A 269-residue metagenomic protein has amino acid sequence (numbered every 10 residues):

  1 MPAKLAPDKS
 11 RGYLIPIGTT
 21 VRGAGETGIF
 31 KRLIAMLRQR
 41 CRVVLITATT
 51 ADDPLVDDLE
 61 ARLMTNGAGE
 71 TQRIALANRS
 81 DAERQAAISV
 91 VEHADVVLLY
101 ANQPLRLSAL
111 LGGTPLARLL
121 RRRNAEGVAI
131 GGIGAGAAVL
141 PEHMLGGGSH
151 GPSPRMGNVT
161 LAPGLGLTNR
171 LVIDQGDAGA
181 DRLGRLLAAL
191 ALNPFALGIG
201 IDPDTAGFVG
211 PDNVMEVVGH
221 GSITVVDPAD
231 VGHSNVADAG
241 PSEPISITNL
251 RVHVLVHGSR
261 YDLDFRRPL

Functional and structural regions predicted by a protein language model:
M1-Q39, T50-D57, L63-T65, L145-G146 (+1 more regions): C-terminal and late-domain segments of enzyme folds
V44-A48: Short internal beta-strands
R73-D81: Short beta->alpha junction loops
E83-V90: Short amphipathic alpha-helix with an adjacent loop that forms part of the alpha/beta core around
V91-E92, N124: A short, aliphatic-rich alpha-helical micro-motif
Y100, R106-L183: Class I SAM-dependent methyltransferase SAM-binding "motif I" and its flanking Rossmann-like core
